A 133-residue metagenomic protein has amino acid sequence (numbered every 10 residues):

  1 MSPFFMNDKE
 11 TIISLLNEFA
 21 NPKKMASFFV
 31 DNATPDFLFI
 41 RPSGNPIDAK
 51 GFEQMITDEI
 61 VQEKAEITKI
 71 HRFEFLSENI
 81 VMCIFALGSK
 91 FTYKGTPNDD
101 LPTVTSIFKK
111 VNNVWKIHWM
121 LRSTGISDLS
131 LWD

Functional and structural regions predicted by a protein language model:
S2-S27, L38-D133: A beta-strand edge to alpha-helix "cap/lid" segment located at domain peripheries
V30-D31: Solvent-exposed polar/charged
